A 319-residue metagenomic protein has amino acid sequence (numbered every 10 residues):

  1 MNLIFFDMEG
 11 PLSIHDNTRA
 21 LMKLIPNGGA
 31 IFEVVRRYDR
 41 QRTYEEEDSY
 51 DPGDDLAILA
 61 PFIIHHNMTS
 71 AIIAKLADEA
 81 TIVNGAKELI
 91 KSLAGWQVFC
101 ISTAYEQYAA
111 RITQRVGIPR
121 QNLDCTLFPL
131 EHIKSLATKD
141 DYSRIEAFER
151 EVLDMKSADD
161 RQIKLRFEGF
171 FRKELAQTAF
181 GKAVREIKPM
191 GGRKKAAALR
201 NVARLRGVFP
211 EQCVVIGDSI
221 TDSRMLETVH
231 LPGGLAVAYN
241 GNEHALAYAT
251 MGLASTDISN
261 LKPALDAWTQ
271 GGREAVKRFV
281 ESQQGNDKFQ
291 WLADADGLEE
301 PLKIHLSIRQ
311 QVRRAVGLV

Functional and structural regions predicted by a protein language model:
M1-D141, G252, T256: Alpha-helical substrate-recognition element adjacent to the catalytic core
N84-E88, A94, A104-V319: C-terminal cap/substrate-recognition subdomain and adjoining C-terminal extension of metal-dependent phosphatase-like
